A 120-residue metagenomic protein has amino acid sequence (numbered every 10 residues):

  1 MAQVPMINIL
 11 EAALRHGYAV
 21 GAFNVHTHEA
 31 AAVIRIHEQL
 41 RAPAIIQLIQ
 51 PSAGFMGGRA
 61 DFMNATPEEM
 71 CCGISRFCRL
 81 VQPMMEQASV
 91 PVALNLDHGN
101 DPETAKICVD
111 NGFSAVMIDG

Functional and structural regions predicted by a protein language model:
M1-G21, A32, C78, Q82: N-terminal amphipathic alpha-helix/helix-capping segment at the start of soluble metabolic enzymes
Q3, I74, N100-T104, G120: Active-site-adjacent beta->alpha loops and helix N-cap segments on the catalytic face of soluble alpha/beta enzymes
Y18-A19, G54-I74, F113-G120: Glycine-rich tight-turn/loop motif centered on a GG-T
V20-V25, A44-L48, V92-H98, V116-I118: Hydrophobic faces of well-ordered beta-strands that scaffold small-molecule active sites in alpha/beta enzyme cores
V25-A60: N-terminal low-complexity or amphipathic/hydrophobic leaders
A30-V33, N100-G112: Catalytic cores of alpha/beta
L40-R41, D110-A115: Glycine-enriched alpha-helix->loop->beta-strand junction motifs that scaffold or abut catalytic
N64-V90: Alpha-helix-loop-beta-strand connector modules within alpha/beta enzyme cores
